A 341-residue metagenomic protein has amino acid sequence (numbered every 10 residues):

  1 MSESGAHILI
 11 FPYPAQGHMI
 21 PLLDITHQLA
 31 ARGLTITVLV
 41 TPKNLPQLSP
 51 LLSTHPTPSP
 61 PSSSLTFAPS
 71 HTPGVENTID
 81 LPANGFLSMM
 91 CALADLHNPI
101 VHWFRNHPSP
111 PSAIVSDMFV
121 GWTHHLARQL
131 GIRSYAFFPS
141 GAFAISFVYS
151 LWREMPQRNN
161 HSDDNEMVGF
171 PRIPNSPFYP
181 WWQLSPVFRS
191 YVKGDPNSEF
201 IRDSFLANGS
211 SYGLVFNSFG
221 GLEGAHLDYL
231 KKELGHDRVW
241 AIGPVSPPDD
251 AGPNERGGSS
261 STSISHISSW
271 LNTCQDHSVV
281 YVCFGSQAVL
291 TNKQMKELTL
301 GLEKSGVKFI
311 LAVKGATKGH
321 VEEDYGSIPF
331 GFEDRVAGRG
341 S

Functional and structural regions predicted by a protein language model:
M1-S341: Glycosyltransferase specificity loop/lid
